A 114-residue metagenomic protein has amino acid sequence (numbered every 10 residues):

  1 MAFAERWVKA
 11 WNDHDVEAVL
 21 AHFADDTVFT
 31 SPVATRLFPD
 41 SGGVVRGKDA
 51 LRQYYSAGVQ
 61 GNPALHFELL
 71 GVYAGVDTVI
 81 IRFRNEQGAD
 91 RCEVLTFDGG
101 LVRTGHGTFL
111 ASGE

Functional and structural regions predicted by a protein language model:
M1-A21, D25, G113-E114: Short, low-complexity N-terminal intrinsically disordered segments enriched in polar/charged residues
F3, W11, F23, F29 (+3 more regions): Aromatic side chains
A18, A24-L70: A solvent-exposed, acidic/Ser-Thr-rich amphipathic alpha-helical stretch
R52, S56-E114: A beta-strand edge to alpha-helix "cap/lid" segment located at domain peripheries
